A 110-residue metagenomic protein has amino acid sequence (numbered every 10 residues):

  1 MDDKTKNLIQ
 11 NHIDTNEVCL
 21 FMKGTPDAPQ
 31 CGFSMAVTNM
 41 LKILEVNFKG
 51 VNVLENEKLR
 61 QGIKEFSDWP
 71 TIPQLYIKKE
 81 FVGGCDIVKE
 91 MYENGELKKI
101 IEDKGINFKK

Functional and structural regions predicted by a protein language model:
M1-C19, K109-K110: N-terminal leader/targeting and pre-domain segments
D2-K6, N56-R60, N94: Structural motif corresponding to alpha-helix initiation and N-cap regions
Q10-N47: Local sequence-structure signature of Cys/Sec-based thiol-disulfide redox active-site neighborhoods
F21, Q74-I77: Acidic beta-strand-to-loop metal/phosphate-binding motif
N39, S67-D68: Short, hinge-like loop/turn segments at secondary-structure boundaries
K42-Q61, P70: Thiol-based oxidoreductase modules, predominantly thioredoxin-like and allied folds used for disulfide exchange
I77-K109: Non-catalytic, surface beta->alpha helical segment in thiol-disulfide oxidoreductase systems
